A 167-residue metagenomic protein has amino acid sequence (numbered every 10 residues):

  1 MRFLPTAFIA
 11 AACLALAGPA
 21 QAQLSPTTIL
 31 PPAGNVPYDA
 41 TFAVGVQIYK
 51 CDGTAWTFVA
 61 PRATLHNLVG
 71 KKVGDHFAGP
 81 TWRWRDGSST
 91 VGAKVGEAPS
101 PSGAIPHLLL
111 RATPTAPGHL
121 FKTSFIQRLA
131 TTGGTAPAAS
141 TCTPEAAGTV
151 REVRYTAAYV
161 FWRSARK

Functional and structural regions predicted by a protein language model:
M1-F8: Bacterial N-terminal signal peptides that target proteins for export
I9-A10, A20: Cleavable N-terminal signal peptides
Q23-Q47, T54-K167: Primary mode marks residue(s) on the alpha4-beta5-alpha5 output face of response regulator receiver
